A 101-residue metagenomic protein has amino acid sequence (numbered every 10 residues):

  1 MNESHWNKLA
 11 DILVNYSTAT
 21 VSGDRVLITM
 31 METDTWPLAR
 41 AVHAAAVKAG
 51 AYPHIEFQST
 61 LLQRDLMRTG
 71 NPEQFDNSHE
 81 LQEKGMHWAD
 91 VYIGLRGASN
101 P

Functional and structural regions predicted by a protein language model:
M1-P101: Active-site bordering "gate/hinge" segments that shape substrate access to catalytic or cofactor-binding pockets
